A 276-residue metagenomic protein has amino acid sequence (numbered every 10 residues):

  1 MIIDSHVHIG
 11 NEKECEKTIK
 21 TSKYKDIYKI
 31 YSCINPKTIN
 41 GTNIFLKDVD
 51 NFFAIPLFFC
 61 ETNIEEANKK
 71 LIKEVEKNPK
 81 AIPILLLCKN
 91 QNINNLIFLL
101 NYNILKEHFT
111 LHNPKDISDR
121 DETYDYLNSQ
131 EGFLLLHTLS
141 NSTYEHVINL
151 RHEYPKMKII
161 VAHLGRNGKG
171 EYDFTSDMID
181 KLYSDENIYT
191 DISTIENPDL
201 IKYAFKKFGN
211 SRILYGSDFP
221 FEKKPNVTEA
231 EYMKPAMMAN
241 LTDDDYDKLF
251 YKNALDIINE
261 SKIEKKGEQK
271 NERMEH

Functional and structural regions predicted by a protein language model:
M1-S5, I9-I44, N210-R212, K223-H276: Mid-to-C-terminal alpha-helical segments outside catalytic/metal-binding sites
I3-V7, F52-I55, P83-L85, N103-E107 (+4 more regions): Hydrophobic faces of well-ordered beta-strands that scaffold small-molecule active sites in alpha/beta enzyme cores
H8, S22-E61, A81-L86, N103-I104: Divalent metal-dependent hydrolysis catalytic cores, especially in the metallo-beta-lactamase
H8-G10, L57-F59, L86-N90, H108-T110 (+4 more regions): Active-site beta-loop-alpha junctions enriched in small/polar residues
N35-T42, A67-K70, Q91-N94, T143-I148 (+2 more regions): Alpha-helical scaffolding within the catalytic cores of extracellular/periplasmic polymer-degrading hydrolases
N51, C60-L135, N141, S184-I188: Active-site gating/metal-coordination segments in enzymes
K70, N149, D177, Y203 (+2 more regions): Alpha-helical elements of Rossmann-like donor-binding domains used by nucleotide-donor carbohydrate transfer enzymes
D116-L214, K223: Catalytic pocket-lining loop regions of alpha/beta-barrel enzymes, especially the amidohydrolase/enolase/GH5 lineages
